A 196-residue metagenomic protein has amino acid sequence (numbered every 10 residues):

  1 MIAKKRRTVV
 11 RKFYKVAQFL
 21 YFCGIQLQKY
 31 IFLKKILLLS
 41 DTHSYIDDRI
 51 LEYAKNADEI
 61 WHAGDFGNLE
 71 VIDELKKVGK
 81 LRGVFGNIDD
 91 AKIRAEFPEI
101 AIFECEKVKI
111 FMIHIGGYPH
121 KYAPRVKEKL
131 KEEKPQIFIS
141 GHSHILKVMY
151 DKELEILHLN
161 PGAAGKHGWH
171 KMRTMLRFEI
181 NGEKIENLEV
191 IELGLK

Functional and structural regions predicted by a protein language model:
M1-A3, Q26-L27: Compositionally biased low-complexity segments, especially N-terminal hydrophobic helices that form the hydrophobic
A3-Q18: Positively charged N-terminal leader segments that act as targeting/secretion signals
V16, F22-G24, Q28-L81, D89-E99 (+4 more regions): N-terminal active-site segment of His-dependent metallophosphoesterases
H43, F66-G67, I88-D89, G116-Y118 (+2 more regions): Catalytic metal-binding/acid-base residues of hydrolase active sites
Y45-D48, M112, G117-K131: Pre-active-site segment of Zn-dependent metallo-hydrolases
R82, K121-K184, L188: Conserved beta-sheet core of the metallophosphoesterase superfamily
L188-K196: Short, solvent-exposed aromatic-acidic interface loops
